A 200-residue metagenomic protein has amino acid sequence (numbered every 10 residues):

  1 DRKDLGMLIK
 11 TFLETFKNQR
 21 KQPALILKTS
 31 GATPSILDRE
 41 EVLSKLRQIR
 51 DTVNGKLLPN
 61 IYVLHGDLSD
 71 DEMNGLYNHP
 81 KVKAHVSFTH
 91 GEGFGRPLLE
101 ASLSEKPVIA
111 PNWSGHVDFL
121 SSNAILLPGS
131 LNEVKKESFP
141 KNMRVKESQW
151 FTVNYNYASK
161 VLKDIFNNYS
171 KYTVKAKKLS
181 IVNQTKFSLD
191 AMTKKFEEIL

Functional and structural regions predicted by a protein language model:
D1-E14: A conserved mid-protein helix/loop that constitutes part of the nucleotide-sugar donor-binding site
A24-G31, Y62-H65, A110: Short beta-strand segments
A32-H79, K83-A84: Nucleotide-activated donor-binding/catalytic signature segment of Leloir-type glycosyltransferases, i.e., the conserved
G75-G93, L103-P107: Acidic donor-binding loop of glycosyltransferase active sites
G95-L98, W113: Short glycine/serine-rich donor-binding loops of glycosyltransferases
P107-A110, I125-L126: Short hydrophobic beta-strand element within catalytic cores of glycosyltransferases and related nucleotide-activated
V117-D164: Change "using UDP/GDP/dTDP sugars" to "using nucleotide sugars
Q149-Y157, N167-E198: A charged, aromatic-enriched C-terminal amphipathic alpha-helix characteristic of glycosyltransferases across folds
